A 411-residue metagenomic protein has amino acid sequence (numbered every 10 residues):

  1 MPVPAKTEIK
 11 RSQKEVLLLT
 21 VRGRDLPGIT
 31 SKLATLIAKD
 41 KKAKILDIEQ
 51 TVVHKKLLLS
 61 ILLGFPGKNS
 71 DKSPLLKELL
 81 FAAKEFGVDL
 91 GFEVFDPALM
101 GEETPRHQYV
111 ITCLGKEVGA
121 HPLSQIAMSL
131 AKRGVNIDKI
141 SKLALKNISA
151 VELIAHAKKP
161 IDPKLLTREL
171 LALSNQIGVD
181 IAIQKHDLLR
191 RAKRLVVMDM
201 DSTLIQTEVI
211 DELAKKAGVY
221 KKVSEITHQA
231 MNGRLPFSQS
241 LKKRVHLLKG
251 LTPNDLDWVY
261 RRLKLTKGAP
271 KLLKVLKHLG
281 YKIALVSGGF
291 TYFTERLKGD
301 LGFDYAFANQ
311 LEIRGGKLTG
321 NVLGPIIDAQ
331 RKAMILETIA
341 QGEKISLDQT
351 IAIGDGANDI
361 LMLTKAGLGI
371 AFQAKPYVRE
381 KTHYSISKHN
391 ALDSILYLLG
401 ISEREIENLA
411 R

Functional and structural regions predicted by a protein language model:
P2-K193: A conserved regulatory-domain signal marking ACT and ACT-like small-molecule sensing domains and adjacent regulatory
T35, M128, P270, K274 (+2 more regions): Alpha-helical segments flanking ligand/cofactor-binding loops in enzyme cores
A38, K84, A131, N175 (+4 more regions): Anion (oxyanion) recognition and catalysis
Q50, K142, G288-G289, Q310-E312 (+1 more regions): Short, ordered loop/turn segments at secondary-structure junctions
L80, T167, L171, A269-K274 (+1 more regions): Short amphipathic alpha-helical segments and helix-helix/interface helices
K193-I210, D355-N358, L363: Asp-based phosphoryl-transfer active-site loop
T203-Q310, H389: Alpha-helical substrate-recognition element adjacent to the catalytic core
E212, A230-S238, K242-H246, D255-V259 (+2 more regions): Mg2+-dependent phosphoryl-transfer enzymes with acidic/Ser/Thr/Gly-rich catalytic loops
